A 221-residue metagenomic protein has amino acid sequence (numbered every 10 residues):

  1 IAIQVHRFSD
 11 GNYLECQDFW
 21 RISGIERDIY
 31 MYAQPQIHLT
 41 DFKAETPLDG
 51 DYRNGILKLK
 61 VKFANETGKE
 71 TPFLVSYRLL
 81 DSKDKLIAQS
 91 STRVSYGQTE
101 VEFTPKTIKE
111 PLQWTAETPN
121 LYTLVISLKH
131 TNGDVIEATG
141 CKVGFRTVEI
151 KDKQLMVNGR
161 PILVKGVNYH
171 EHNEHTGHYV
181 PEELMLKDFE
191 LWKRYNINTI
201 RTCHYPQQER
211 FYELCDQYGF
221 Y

Functional and structural regions predicted by a protein language model:
I1-G219: Secreted/periplasmic carbohydrate-active enzymes, especially glycoside hydrolases
